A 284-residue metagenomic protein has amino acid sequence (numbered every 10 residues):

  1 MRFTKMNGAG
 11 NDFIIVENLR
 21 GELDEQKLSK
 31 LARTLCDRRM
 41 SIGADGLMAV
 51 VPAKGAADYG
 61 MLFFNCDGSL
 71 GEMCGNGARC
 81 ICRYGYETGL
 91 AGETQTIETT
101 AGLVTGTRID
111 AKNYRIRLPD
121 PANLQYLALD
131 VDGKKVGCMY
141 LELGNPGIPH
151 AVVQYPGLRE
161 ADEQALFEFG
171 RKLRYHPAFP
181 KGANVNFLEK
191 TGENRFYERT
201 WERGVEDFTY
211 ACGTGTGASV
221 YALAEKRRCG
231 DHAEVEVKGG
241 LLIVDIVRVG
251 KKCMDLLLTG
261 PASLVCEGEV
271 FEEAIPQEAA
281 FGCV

Functional and structural regions predicted by a protein language model:
M1-D110, V152-V284: A glycine-rich beta-to-alpha transition motif near the start of alpha/beta enzyme domains, typified by
N113: Glycine-rich, mobile lid/loop segments that gate access to catalytic sites or pores
D120-L141, E168: Active-site glycine-rich loop that binds ribose-phosphate moieties when present
A122, P146-H150, A262-L264: Glycine-rich beta-alpha junction loops
G133-D162: Internal active-site segments that recognize and position negatively charged phosphoryl groups and nucleotide moieties
